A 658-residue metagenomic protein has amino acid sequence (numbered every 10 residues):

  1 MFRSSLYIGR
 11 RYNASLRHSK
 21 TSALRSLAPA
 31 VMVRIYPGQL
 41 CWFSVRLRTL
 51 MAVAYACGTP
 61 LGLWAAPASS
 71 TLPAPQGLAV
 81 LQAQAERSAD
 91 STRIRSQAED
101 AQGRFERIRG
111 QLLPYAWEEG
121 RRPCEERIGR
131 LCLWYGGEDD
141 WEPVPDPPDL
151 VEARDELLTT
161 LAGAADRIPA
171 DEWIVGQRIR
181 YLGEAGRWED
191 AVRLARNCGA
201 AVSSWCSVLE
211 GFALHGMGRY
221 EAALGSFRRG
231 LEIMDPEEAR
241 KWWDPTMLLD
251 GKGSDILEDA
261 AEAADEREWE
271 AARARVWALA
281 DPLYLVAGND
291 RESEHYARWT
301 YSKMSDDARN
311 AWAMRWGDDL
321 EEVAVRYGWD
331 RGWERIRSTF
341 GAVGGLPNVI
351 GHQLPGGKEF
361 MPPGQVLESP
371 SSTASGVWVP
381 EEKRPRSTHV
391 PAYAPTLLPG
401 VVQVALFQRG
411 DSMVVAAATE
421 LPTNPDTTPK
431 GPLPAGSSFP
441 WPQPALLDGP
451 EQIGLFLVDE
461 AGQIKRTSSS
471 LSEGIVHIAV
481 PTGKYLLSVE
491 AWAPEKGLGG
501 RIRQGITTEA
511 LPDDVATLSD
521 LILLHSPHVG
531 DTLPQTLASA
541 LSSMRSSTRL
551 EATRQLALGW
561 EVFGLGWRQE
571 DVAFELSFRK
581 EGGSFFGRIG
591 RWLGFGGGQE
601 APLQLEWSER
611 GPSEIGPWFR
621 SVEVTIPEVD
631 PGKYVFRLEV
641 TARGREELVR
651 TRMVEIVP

Functional and structural regions predicted by a protein language model:
G77, E86-D140, D146-D149, L367-P658: Intrinsically disordered, low-complexity terminal regions enriched in Ser/Thr/Pro/Gly and charged residues
Y135-D139, R167-V175, A201-V208, E237-E238: Generic helix N-cap/helix-start motif at coil->alpha-helix transitions
P143-V144, R178, E210, I256: Structural register within alpha-helical repeat arrays
P145-T159, R180-R193: Helix-turn-helix repeat elements of alpha-solenoid scaffolds
A162-I168, A195-V202, G230-D235, A263: Solenoid-like repeat scaffolds
A200, H215-E237: TPR/TPR-like (Sel1-like) alpha-helical repeat modules
D259-D318, E322-P395: A cross-family detector of function-defining hotspots
